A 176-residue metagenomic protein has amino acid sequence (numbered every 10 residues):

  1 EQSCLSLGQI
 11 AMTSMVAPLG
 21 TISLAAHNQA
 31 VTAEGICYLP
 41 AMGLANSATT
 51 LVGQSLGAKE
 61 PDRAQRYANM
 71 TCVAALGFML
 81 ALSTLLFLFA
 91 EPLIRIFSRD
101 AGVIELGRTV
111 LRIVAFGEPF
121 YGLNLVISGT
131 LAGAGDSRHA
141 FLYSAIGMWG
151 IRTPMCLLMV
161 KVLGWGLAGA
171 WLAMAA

Functional and structural regions predicted by a protein language model:
E1-A11, M15, I36-P40, L111 (+2 more regions): Hydrophobic faces of transmembrane alpha-helices in multi-pass small-molecule transporters and flippases across diverse
S3-I36, Q54, P92-A101, V162: Helix-terminus/linker motif at the lipid-water interface of multi-pass membrane proteins
T13, A26-A90, Y121-S144: Small-residue-rich hydrophobic transmembrane alpha-helices
I22-S23, S137-R138, G166-L167: Membrane-helix interface segments
V52-G117, M159-A176: Short alpha-helical transmembrane segments in multi-pass integral membrane proteins
L125, I151-V160: Transmembrane alpha-helical segments of integral membrane proteins
G147-M148, A175: A short, acidic, flexible beta-alpha connecting loop/helix-capping segment that sits on the rim of active
